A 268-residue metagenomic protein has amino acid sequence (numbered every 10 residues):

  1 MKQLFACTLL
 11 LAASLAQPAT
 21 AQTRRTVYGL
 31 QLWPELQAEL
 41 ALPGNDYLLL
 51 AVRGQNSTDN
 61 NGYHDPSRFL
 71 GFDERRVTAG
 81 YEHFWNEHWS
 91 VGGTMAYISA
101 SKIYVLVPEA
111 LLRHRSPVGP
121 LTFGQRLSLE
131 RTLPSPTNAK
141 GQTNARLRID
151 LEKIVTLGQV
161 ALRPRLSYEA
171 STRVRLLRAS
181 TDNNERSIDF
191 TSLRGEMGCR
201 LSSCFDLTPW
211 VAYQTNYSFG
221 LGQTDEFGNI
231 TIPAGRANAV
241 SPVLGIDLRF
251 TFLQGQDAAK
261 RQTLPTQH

Functional and structural regions predicted by a protein language model:
M1-T23, T251-H268: Cleavable N-terminal export/targeting peptides
Q22-T78: Start-of-domain marker
Y28-L32, D73-R75, Y104-P108, A139-L147 (+2 more regions): Residues that define the transmembrane beta-barrel architecture of outer-membrane proteins
P34-L40, A79-H83, A110-S116, L129 (+4 more regions): Residues on the lipid-exposed face of transmembrane beta-strands in outer-membrane beta-barrel proteins
N45-L50, F84-G93, G119-F123, G158-R163 (+2 more regions): Repeated loop/turn-to-beta-strand initiation elements of outer-membrane beta-barrel proteins
L50-N56, G93-Y97, Q125-R131, L166-T172 (+1 more regions): Transmembrane beta-barrel strands of outer-membrane/channel proteins
N60-S67, Y104-P108, S135-G141, L176-N184 (+2 more regions): Outer-membrane beta-barrel translocator domains and adjoining extracellular loop/strand segments of Gram-negative
L166, R178-A179, S187-I188, S192-H268: Predominantly the C-terminal beta-signal and adjacent terminal strand-loop region of outer-membrane beta-barrel
